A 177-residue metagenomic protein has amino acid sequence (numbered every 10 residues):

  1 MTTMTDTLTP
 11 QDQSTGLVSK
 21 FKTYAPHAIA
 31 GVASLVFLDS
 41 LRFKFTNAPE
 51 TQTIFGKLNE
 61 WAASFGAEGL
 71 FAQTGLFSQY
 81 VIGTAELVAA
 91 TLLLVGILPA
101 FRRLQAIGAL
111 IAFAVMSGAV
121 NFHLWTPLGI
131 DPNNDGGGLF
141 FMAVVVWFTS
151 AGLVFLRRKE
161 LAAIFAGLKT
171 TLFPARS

Functional and structural regions predicted by a protein language model:
T2-S177: Membrane-interface extramembranous regions
